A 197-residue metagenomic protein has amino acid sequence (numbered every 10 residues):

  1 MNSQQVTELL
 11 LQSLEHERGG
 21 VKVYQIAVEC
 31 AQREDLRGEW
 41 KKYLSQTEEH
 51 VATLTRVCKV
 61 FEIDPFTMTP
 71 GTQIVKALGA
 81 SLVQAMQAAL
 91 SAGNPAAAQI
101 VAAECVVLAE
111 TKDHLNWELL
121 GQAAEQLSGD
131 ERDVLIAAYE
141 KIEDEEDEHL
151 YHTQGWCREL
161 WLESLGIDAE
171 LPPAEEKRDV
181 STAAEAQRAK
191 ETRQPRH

Functional and structural regions predicted by a protein language model:
M1-T7, F61-P65, A97-I100, E159-S164: Membrane-interacting alpha-helical segments
S3-S13, R33-T53, Q99-A109, R132-E145: Alpha-helical scaffold segments that form or flank carboxylate-/histidine-based iron centers
V6-E29, I74-D130, A138: Acidic/histidine-rich alpha-helical segments that form the ligand environment of transition-metal centers
E29-R33, V60, Q126, E159: Secondary-structure boundary motif
D35-V83, T153-W156: Conserved alpha-helical segments that form or flank metal/cofactor-binding pockets of metalloenzymes
A102-T192: Preference for long, well-ordered alpha-helical segments
